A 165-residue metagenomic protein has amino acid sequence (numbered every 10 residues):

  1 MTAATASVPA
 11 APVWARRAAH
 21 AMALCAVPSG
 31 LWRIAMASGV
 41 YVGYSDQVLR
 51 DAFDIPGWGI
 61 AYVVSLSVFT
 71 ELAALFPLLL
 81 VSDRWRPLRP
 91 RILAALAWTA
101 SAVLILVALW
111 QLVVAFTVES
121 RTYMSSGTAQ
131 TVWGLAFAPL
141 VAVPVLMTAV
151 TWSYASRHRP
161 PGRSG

Functional and structural regions predicted by a protein language model:
A6-D51, A136-P139: Transmembrane alpha-helical insertion/packing segments
A11, V81-P87, V145-G165: Cytosolic juxtamembrane helix at the C-terminal end of the final transmembrane segment
P28-V40, A102-V118: C-terminal TM-helix exit segments that contain a strictly Trp-centered aromatic cap at the helix terminus
Y44-D54, W110-W133: Interfacial non-cytosolic loop connecting adjacent transmembrane helices
Q47-T70: Transmembrane alpha-helix entry/boundary detector in multi-pass membrane proteins
L66-F76, L135-W152: Hydrophobic cores of alpha-helical transmembrane segments in multi-pass inner/ER membrane proteins, independent
P77-A102: Loop-to-transmembrane helix junctions at the membrane interface
A95-A97, S126-V143: Individual transmembrane alpha-helices with interfacial aromatic-anchor signatures
